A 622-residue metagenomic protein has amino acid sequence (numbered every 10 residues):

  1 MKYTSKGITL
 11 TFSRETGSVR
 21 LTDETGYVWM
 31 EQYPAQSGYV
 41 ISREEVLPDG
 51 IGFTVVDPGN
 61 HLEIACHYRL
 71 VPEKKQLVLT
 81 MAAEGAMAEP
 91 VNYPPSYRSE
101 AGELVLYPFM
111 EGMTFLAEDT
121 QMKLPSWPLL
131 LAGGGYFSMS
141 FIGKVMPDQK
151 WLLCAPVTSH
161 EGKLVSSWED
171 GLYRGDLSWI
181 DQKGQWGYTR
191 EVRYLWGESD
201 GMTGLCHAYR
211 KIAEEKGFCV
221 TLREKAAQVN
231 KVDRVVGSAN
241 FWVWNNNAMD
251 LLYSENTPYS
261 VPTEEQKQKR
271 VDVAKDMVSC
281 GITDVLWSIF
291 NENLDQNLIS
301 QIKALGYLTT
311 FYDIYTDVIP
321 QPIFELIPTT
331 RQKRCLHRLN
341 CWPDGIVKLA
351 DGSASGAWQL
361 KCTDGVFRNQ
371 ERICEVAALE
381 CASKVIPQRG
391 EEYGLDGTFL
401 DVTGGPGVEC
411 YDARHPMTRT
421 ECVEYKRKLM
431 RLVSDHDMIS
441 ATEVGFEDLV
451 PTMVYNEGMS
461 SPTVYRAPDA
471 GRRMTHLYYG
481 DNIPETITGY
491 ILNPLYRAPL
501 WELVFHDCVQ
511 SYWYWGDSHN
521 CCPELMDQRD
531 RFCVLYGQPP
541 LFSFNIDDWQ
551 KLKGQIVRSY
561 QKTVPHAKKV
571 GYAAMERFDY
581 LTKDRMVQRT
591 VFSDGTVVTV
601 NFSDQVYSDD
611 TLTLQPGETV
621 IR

Functional and structural regions predicted by a protein language model:
K2-D317, G397, P616-I621: Carbohydrate-recognition beta-sandwich/jelly-roll modules in extracellular/periplasmic carbohydrate-active proteins
R14-D23, D170-L205, V229-V232, V236 (+6 more regions): Active-site-proximal substrate-binding groove within the catalytic cores of carbohydrate-active enzymes
V28, L104-V105, G217-C219, F311 (+3 more regions): Glycine-rich loops and low-complexity Gly/Arg-rich segments that provide flexible linkers or classic glycine-based
L62, K333-L336, T452-M453, M575: Short glycine-aromatic motifs
L70-Q76, R98-E100, K303-A304, P328-Q332 (+2 more regions): Short, low-complexity, polar/charged sequence segments that are solvent-exposed and flexible
A117-S126, T329-T330, D437-F446: Noncatalytic linker/hinge segments flanking ATPase motor cores
P262-E265, F311-Q388, T475-Y479, I483: Active-site-adjacent "subsite" loops/lids of carbohydrate-active enzymes
N293-L294, V318-P320, P406, L449-V450: Short secondary-structure capping/turn micro-motifs that flank functional sites
